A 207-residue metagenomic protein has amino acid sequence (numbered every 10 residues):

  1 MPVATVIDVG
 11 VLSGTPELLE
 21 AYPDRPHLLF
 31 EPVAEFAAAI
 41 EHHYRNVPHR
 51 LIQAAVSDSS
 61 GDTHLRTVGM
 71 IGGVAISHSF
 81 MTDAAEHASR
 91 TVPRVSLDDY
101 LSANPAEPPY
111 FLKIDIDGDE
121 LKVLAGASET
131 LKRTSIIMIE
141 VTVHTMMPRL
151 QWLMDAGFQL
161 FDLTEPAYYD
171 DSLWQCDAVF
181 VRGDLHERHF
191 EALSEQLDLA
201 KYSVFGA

Functional and structural regions predicted by a protein language model:
M1-A207: Phosphate/nucleotide-binding beta-alpha loop and adjacent structural elements of enzyme active sites
